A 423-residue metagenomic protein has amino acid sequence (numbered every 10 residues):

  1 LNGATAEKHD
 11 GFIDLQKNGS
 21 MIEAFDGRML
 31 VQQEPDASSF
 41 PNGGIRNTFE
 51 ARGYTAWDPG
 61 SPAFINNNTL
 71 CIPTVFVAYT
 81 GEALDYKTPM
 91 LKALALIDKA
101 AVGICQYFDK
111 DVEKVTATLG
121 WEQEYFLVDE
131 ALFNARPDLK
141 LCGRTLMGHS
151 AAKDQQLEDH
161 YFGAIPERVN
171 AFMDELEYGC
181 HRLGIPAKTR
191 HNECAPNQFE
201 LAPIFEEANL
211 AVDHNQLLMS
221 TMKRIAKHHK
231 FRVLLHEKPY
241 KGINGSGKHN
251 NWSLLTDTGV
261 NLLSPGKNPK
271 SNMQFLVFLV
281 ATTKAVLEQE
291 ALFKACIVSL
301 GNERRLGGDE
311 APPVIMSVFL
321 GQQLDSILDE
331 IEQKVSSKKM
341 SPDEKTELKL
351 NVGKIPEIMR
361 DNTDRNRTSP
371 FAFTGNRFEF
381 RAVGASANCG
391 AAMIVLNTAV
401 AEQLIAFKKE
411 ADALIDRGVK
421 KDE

Functional and structural regions predicted by a protein language model:
L1-L235, Y240, N244-N250, L254-E423: Glycine-rich, acidic/polar active-site loops that bind/position phosphate-bearing ligands
